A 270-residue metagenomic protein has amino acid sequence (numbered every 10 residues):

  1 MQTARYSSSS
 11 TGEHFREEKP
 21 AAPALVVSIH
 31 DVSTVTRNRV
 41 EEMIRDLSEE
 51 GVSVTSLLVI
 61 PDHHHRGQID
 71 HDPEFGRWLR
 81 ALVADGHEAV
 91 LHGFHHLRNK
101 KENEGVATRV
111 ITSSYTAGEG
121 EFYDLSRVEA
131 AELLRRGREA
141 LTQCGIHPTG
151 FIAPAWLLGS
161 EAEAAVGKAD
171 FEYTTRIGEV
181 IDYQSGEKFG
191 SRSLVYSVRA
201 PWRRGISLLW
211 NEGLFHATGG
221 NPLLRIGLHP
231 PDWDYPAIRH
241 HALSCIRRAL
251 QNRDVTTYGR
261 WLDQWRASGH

Functional and structural regions predicted by a protein language model:
Q2-E88, R239: Active-site beta->alpha N-cap acidic-glycine motif
R5, G12, K19-P20, G51 (+4 more regions): C-terminal domain-boundary segment and adjacent tail
L25-I29, T55-L57, A89-H92, P148-F151 (+3 more regions): Hydrophobic faces of well-ordered beta-strands that scaffold small-molecule active sites in alpha/beta enzyme cores
D31-R39, P61-E74, L97-N99, I152-E161 (+3 more regions): Acidic-and-aromatic substrate-binding clefts and catalytic sites of carbohydrate-active enzymes
A89-A107: Short, solvent-exposed beta-strand-terminating loops
N103-L125: Active-site gating loops and adjacent loop-to-helix segments of metal-dependent hydrolytic enzymes
E121-V195, R239: Catalytic domains of cell-wall/extracellular-matrix polysaccharide-remodeling enzymes, centered on de-N-acetylation
E187-I238: A conserved mid-domain beta-alpha-beta active-site/ligand-binding segment of alpha/beta enzyme cores
